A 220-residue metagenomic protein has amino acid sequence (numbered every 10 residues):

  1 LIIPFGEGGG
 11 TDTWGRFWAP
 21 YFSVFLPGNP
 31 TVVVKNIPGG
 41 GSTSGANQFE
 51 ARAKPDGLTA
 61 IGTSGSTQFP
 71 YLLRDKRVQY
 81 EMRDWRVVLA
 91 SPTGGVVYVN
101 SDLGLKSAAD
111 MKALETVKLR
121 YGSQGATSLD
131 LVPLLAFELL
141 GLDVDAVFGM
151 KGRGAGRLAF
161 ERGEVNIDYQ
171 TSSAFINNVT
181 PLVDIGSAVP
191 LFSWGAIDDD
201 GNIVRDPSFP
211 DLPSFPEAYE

Functional and structural regions predicted by a protein language model:
L1-R16, P38-G41, G122-S128: Extracytoplasmic "Venus flytrap"
E7, G40-G41, G65-F69, G94-G95 (+4 more regions): Solvent-exposed loop/turn segments at secondary-structure junctions within structured extracellular/periplasmic domains
T13-Y21, A174: Typically the conserved alpha-helix immediately C-terminal to a functionally engaged Cys/Sec in thioredoxin-like
F22-V32, Q48-T59, Q68-E164, F215-E220: Hinge/capping helix and adjacent helix->loop/strand transition within the periplasmic-binding protein
S44-A46: Glycine-rich, basic loop-to-helix element that forms the pyrophosphate-binding segment of sugar-nucleotide handling
D56-T63, G122, V165-S172, V189-F192: Paired acidic/hydrophobic, glycine-rich loop segments that form the ligand-binding mouth/hinge of periplasmic-binding
G149-N177, D184-S187: Ligand/cofactor pocket segment of small-molecule handling proteins
V179-E220: C-terminal lobe and pocket-closing loops of periplasmic/extracytoplasmic Venus-flytrap solute-binding proteins
